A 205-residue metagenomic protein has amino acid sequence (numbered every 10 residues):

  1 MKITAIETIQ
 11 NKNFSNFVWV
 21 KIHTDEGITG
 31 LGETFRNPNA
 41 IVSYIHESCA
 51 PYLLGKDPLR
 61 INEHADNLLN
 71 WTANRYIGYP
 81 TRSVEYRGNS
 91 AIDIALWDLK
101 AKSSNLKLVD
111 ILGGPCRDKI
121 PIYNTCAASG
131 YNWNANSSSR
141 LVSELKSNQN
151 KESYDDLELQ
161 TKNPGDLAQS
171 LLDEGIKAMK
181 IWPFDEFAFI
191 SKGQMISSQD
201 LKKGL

Functional and structural regions predicted by a protein language model:
M1-F35: Structured beta-strand/loop patches that form or line metal/cofactor-binding pockets in enzymes
M1-N13, L106-I120: N-terminal amphipathic alpha-helix/helix-capping segment at the start of soluble metabolic enzymes
T4-A5, S83, S90, P121 (+1 more regions): Cofactor-binding beta-sheet edge motifs in enzyme active sites
I9-N11, G55, V84, D173: Short Gly/Pro-enriched turn/cap motifs at secondary-structure boundaries
D25-L106: Metal- or metallocofactor-binding catalytic centers and their adjacent structured scaffolds across diverse enzyme
N70-A73, L112-C126: Short, mixed-charge aromatic SLiMs
I94-A95, K107-L108, K162-L167: Short alpha-helical segments and helix-capping/turn motifs at coil-helix boundaries
K119, N124-L205: Metal-dependent enolase-superfamily TIM-barrel catalytic cores that perform enediolate-based chemistry
